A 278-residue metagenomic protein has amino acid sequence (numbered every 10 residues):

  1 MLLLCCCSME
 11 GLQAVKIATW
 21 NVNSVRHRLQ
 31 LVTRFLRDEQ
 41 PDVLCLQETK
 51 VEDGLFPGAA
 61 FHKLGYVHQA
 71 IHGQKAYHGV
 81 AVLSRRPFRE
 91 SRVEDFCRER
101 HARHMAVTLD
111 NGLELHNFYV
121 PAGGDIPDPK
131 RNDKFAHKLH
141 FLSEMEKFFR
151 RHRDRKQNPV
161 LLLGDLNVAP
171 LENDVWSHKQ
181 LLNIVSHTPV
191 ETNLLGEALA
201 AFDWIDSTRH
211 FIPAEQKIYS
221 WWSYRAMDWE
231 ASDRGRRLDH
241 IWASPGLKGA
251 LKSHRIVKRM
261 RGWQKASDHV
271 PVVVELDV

Functional and structural regions predicted by a protein language model:
L2-L64, Y77-V80, P170: N-terminal, active-site-proximal structural segment of metallo-dependent hydrolase catalytic domains
A14-S24, G112-P127, R131, L163 (+1 more regions): Active-site-proximal beta-strand elements of phosphoester/diester hydrolases
W20-N21, L36-G54, L115, F149-E172 (+4 more regions): Active-site beta-strand/loop signature of hydrolases that rely on acidic residues for catalysis
T49-P127: Structured beta-strand-rich core segments of catalytic domains in phosphoester-bond hydrolases
L64-G65, F141-A243: Metal-dependent phosphoesterases centered on the DNase I-like endonuclease/exonuclease/phosphatase
A76-E90, D228-A250, L276: Conserved beta strand-loop-helix elements of the APE1-like EEP
R85, V107-N111, S244-P245, S267 (+1 more regions): Active-site beta-strand termini and strand-to-loop segments that position acidic
P121-L142, K179-I184: Surface-exposed cleft-lining segments at the edges of enzyme active sites
